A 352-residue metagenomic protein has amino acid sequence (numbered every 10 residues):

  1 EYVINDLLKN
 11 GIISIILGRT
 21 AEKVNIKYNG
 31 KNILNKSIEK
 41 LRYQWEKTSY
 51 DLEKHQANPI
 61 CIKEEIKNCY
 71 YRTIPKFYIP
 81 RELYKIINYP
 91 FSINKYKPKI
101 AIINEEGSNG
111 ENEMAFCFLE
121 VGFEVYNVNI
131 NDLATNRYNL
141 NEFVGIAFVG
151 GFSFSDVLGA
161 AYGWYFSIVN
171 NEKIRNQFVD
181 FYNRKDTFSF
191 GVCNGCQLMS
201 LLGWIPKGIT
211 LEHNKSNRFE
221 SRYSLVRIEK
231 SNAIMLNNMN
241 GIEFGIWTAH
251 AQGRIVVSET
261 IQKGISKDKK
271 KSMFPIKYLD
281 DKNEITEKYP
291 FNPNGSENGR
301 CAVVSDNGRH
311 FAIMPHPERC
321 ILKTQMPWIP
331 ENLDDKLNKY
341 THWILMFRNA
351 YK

Functional and structural regions predicted by a protein language model:
E1, I15-T20, N29, I103-E105 (+4 more regions): Generic beta-strand/beta-sheet core signal
Y2-K99, G107: Intein/HINT protein-splicing elements and their conserved insertion hotspots or analogous self-processing inserts
D6-G30, Y126-D132, T210-R218, P275-K277: Beta-strand->loop->alpha-helix junctions that form or flank phosphate-binding loops in nucleotide-handling enzymes
L17, N136-Y138, R175-D180, L211-K352: Amide-donor transfer/coupling interface in amidating biosynthetic enzymes
K97-K99, E124, G245: Residues that mark the start of a beta-strand
N112-N127: Short helix-loop-beta junction
Y138-A147: Short acidic/histidine-rich motifs immediately flanking catalytic phosphotransfer sites in two-component signaling
F152-A233: Cysteine-nucleophile active-site neighborhood
